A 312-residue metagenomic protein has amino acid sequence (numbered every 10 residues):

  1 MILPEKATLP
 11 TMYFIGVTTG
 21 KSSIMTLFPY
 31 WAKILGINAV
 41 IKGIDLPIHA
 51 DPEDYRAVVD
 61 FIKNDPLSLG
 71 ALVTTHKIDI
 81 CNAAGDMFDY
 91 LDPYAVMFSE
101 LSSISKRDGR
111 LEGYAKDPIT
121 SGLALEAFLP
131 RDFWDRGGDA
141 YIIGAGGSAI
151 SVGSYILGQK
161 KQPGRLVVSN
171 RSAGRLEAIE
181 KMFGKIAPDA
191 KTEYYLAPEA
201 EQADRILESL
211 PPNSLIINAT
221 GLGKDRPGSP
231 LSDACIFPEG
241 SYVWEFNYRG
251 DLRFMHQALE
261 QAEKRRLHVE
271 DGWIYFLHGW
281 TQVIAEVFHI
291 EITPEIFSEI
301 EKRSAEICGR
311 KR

Functional and structural regions predicted by a protein language model:
I2-R131, G250: Phosphate/diphosphate ligand-binding glycine-rich loop within oxidoreductases
P4-T8, W134-R136, Q159-K161, S209-P211 (+2 more regions): Short, conserved loop/helix-junction motifs that constitute active-site signature segments in enzyme catalytic cores
I15-T18, E112-P118, D132-G158, N170-R175: Glycine-rich adenosine-cofactor-binding loop
K63, S172-R175, A200-L231: Rossmann-like NAD(P)-binding element
V73, N218-L222, E245: Redox-cofactor binding/interface segments in oxidoreductases and associated redox assembly factors
S103-K106, G223-E299: Rossmann-fold NAD(P)-binding glycine/threonine-rich loop
K161-D189, E193: NAD(P)-binding Rossmann-fold cofactor-contacting core
P294-R312: A short, charged, Gly/Pro-tolerant segment at domain boundaries
